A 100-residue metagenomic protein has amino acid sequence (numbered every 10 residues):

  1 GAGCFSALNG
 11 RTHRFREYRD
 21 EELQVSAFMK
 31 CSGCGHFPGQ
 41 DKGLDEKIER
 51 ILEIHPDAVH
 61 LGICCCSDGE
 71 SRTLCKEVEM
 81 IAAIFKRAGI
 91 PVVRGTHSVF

Functional and structural regions predicted by a protein language model:
G1-E49, S71-L74, P91: Conserved mixed alpha/beta catalytic, RNA-binding, or beta-rich assembly cores of soluble enzyme, regulatory
E53-F100: Short, compact, well-ordered microdomains
